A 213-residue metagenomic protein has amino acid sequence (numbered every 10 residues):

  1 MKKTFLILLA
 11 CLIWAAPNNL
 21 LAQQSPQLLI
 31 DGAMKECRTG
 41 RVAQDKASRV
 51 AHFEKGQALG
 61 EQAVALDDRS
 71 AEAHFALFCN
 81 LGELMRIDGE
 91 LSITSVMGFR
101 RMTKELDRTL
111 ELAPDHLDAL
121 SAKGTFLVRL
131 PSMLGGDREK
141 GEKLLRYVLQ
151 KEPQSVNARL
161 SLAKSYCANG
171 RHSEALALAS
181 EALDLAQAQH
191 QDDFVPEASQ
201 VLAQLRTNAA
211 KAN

Functional and structural regions predicted by a protein language model:
A51-K55, E90-E105, M133-Y147, G170-L178: Structural signature of tandem alpha-helical TPR/SEL1-like repeats, specifically the intra-repeat loop/turn
S165-N213: Terminal, low-structured helical/coil segments at or just beyond the last alpha-helical repeat
